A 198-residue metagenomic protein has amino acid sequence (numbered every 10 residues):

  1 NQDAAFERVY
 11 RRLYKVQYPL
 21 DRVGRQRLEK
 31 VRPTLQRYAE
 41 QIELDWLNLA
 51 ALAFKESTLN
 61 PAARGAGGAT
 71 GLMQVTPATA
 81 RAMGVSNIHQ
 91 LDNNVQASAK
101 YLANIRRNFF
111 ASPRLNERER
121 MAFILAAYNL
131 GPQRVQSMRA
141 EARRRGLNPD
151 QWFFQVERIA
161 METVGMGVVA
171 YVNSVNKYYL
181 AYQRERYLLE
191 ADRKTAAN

Functional and structural regions predicted by a protein language model:
Q2-N198: Catalytic glycan-binding domains that act on GlcNAc-containing polysaccharides
